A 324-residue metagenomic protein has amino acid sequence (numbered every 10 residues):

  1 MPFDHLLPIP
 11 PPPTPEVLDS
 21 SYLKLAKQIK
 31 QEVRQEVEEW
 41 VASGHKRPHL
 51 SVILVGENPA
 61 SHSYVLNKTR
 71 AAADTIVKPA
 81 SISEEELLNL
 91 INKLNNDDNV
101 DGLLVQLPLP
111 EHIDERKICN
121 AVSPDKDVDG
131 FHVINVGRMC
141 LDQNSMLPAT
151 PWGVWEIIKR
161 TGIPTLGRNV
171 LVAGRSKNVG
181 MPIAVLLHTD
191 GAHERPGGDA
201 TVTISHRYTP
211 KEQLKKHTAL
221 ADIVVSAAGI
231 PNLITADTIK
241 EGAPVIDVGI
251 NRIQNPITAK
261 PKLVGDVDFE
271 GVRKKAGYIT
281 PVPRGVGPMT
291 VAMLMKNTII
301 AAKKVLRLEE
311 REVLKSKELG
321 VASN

Functional and structural regions predicted by a protein language model:
P2-K46, K315: Positively charged, low-complexity intrinsically disordered leader regions
T14, T258, S316-A322: Short, basic, low-complexity termini and linkers enriched in Ser/Thr/Gly/Pro that act as targeting/leader peptides
V37-R47, K93-D98, G162-L166: Glycine-rich phosphate/diphosphate-binding loops that line cofactor/substrate pockets in enzymes
R47-G56: Short beta-strand segments enriched in small/hydrophobic residues
V55-N67, S145-P244, V248, I253-K262 (+1 more regions): Glycine-rich phosphate/diphosphate-binding loop of Rossmann-like nucleotide-binding domains
S61-N99: Active-site cofactor/substrate anionic-group-binding motifs, chiefly glycine- and Lys/Arg-rich phosphate-binding loops
V105-V170, K215: Anion-binding alpha/beta catalytic cores of soluble intermediary-metabolism enzymes, centered on
D114-V136, I246-E310: Rossmann-fold NAD(P)-binding glycine/threonine-rich loop
